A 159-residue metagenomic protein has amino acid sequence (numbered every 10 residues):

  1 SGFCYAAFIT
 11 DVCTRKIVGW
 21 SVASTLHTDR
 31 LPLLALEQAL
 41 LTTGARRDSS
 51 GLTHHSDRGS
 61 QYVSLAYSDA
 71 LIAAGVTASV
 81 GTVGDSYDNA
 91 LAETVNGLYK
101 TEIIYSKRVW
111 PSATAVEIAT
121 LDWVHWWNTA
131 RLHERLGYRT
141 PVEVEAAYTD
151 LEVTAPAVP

Functional and structural regions predicted by a protein language model:
S1-P159: Charged DNA-binding/catalytic regions of mobile-element recombinases
